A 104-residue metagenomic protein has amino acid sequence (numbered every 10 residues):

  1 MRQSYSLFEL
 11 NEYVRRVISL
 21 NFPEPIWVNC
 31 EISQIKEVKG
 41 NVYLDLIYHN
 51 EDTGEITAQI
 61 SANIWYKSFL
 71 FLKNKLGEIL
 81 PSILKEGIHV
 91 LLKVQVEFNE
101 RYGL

Functional and structural regions predicted by a protein language model:
M1-L104: Acidic, two-metal ion nucleic-acid-processing modules in DNA metabolism proteins
